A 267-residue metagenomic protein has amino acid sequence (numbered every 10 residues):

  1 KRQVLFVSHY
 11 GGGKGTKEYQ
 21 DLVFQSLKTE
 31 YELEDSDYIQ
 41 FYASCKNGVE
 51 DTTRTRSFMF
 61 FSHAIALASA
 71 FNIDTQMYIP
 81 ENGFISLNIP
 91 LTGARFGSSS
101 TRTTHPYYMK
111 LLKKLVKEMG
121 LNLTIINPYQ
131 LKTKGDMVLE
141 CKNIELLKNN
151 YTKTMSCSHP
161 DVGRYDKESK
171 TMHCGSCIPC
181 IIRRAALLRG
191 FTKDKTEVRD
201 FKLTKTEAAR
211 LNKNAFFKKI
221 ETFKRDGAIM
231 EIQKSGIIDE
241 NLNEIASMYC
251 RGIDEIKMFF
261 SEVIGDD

Functional and structural regions predicted by a protein language model:
K1-D267: Nucleotide-activated chemistry modules centered on ATP-dependent adenylation/adenylyltransferase
